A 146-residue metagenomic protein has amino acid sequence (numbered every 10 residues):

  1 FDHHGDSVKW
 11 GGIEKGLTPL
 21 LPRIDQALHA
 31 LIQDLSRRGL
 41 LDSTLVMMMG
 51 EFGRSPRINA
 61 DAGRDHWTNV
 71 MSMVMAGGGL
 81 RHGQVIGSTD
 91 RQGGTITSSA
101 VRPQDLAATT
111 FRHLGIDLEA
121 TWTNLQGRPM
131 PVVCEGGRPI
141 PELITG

Functional and structural regions predicted by a protein language model:
F1-G146: Ligand-binding pockets and gating/stacking loops
